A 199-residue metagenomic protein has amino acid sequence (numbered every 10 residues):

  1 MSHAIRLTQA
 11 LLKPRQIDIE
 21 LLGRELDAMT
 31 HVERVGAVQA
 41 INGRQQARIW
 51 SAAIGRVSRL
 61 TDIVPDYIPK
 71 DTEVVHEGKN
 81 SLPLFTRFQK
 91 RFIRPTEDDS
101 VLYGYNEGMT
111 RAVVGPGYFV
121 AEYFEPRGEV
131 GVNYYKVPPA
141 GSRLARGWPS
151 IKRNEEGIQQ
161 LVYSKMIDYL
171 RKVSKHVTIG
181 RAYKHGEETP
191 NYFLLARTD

Functional and structural regions predicted by a protein language model:
M1-D199: Soluble ligand-binding/transfer domains with enclosed cavities or grooves
